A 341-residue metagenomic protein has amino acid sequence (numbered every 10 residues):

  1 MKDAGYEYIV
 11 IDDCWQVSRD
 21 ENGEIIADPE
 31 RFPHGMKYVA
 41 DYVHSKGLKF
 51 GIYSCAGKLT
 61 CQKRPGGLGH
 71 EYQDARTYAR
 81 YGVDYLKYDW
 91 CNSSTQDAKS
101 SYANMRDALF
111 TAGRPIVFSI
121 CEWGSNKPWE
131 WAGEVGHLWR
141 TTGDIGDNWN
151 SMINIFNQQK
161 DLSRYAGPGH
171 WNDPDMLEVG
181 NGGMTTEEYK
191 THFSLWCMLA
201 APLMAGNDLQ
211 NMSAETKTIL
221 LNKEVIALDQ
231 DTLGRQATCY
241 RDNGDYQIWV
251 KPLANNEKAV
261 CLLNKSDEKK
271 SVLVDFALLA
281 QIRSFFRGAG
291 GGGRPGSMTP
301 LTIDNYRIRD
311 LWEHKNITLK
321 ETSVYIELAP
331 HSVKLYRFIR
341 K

Functional and structural regions predicted by a protein language model:
M1-T95: Aromatic-lined carbohydrate-binding/catalytic grooves of carbohydrate-active enzymes
I9, V43, F118, M198 (+2 more regions): Conserved, mostly hydrophobic/aromatic
H70-Q73, S100, F110-D208: Glycan-recognition surfaces
T191-Y240: Catalytic cores of secreted or luminal carbohydrate-active enzymes
W196-L199, M204-G206, D242-R294, H331: Carbohydrate-binding surface patches
K269-V272, I303, N316-I317: Short acidic/proline- and small/hydrophobic-mixed sequence motifs that coincide with surface turns and coil-to-beta
L278-G288, G296-H314: Solvent-exposed beta-hairpin/edge-strand motifs
L319-K341: C-terminal beta-strand-rich structural cap/linker in extracellular carbohydrate-active enzymes
